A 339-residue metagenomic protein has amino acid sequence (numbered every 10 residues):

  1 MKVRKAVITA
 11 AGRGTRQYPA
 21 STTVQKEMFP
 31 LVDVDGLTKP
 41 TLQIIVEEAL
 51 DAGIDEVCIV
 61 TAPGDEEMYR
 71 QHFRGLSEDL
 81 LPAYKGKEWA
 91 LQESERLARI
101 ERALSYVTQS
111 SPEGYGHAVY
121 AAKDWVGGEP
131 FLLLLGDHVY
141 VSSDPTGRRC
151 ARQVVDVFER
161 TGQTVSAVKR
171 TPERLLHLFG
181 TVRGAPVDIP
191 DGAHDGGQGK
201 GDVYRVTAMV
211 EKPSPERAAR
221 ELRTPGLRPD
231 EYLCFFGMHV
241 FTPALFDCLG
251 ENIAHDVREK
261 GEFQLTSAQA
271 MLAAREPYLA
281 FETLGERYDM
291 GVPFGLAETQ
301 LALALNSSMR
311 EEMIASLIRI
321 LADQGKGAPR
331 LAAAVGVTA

Functional and structural regions predicted by a protein language model:
K2-W89, L104, Q109-P112, P145-R152: N-terminal glycine-rich phosphate-binding loop and ensuing alpha1 helix
K5, D55-V57, P130, Q163-T164 (+2 more regions): Residues at the starts of beta-strands that form the adenosine-phosphate
M28, Y106, T164-S166, Y278-A280 (+1 more regions): Conserved beta-strand scaffold positions in the cores of enzyme catalytic domains, especially in NTP/NDP-utilizing
T41-I45, H117-A121, A268: Well-ordered alpha-helical segments embedded in enzymatic catalytic cores
D79, A90-D191, Q198: Conserved beta-loop-beta/alpha segment of the NTase-like Rossmann-fold superfamily that binds/positions NTPs
D79-A98, A218-G226: Charged, glycine/proline-rich intrinsically disordered loops and linkers
L132, P145-A151, V155-E159, P186-R287 (+1 more regions): Catalytic-core segments of class I nucleotidyltransferases/pyrophosphorylases that form NMP-activated intermediates
L301-A339: Generic C-terminus detector
